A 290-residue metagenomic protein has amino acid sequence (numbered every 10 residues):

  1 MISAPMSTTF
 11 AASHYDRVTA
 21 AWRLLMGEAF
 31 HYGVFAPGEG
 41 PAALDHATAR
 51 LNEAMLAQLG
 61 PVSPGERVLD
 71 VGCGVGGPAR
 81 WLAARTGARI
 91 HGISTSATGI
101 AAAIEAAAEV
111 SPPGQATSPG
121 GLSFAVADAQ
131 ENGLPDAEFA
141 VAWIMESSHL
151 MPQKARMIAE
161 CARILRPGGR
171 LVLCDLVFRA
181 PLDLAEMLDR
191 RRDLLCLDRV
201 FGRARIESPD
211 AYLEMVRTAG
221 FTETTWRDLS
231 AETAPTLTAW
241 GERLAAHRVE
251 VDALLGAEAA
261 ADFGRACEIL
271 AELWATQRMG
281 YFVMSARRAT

Functional and structural regions predicted by a protein language model:
M1-L24: N-terminal auxiliary segments of SAM/dcSAM-dependent transferases
A29-A36, A42-P64: Conserved alpha-helix/loop element of class I SAM-dependent methyltransferases that forms part of the SAM/SAH-binding
R67-V71, V75-E131: Class I SAM-dependent methyltransferase SAM/SAH-binding core
Q130-A142: A short acidic, Gly/Pro-enriched loop at the edge of an enzyme's catalytic core that lines a small-molecule cofactor
A140-Q153: A short SAM/SAH-binding and catalytic strip from SAM-dependent methyltransferases
A155-R170: A short glycine-rich, Lys/Arg-flanked "PGG" loop and its adjoining helix->strand segment in the class I
V172-L195: Conserved class I S-adenosyl-L-methionine
A185-E186, L195-G256, D262-R278, T290: Substrate-binding/catalytic lobe of Class I Rossmann-like enzymes that use SAM or dcSAM, i.e., the mid-to-C-terminal
